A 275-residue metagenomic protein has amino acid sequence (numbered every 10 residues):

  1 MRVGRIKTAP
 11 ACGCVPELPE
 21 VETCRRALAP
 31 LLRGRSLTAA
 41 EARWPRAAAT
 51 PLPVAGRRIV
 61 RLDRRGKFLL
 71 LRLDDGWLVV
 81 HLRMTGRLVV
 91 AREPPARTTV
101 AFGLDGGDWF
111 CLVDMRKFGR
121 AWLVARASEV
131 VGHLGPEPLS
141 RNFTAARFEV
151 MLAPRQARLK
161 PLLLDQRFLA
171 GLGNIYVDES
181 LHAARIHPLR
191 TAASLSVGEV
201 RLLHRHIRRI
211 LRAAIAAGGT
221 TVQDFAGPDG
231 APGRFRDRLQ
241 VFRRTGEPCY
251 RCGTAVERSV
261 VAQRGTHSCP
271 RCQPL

Functional and structural regions predicted by a protein language model:
R2-L123, N142, R243-R244, S259: Gly/Gly-Pro- and Ser/Thr-rich, intrinsically disordered tail segments characteristic of DNA damage-repair and tolerance
C12, L78-I186, T191: Phosphate/anion-contacting hairpin/loop surfaces
C14-L18, E22, P138, N142 (+2 more regions): Generic detection of long, well-ordered alpha-helical segments
S36-R57, D63, L88-V90, M151-L275: Basic, nucleic-acid-binding surfaces and adjacent catalytic neighborhoods in DNA/RNA-processing proteins
